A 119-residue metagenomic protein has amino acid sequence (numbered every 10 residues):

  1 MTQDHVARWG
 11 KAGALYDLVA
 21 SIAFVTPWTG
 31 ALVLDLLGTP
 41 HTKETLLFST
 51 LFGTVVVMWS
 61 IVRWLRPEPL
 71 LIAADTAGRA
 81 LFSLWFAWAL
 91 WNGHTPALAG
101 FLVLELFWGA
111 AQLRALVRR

Functional and structural regions predicted by a protein language model:
M1-D17: Cytosolic juxtamembrane helix and N-cap/initiation of the first transmembrane helix
M1-D4, I72, E105-F107: Helix-centric, low-specificity signal for extended rod-like, repetitive segments
M1-D4, T26-L46: Interfacial loop at the N-terminal end of multi-pass membrane proteins
L15-P27, K43-L65, A73-L84: Core segments of alpha-helical transmembrane spans in multipass integral membrane proteins
T29, G53, L84-A87, A99 (+1 more regions): Alpha-helical hydrophobic membrane-insertion segments
V55-W59, F101, E105-W108: Alpha-helical transmembrane segments of multi-pass membrane proteins
L65-A73, A77, L84-F101, L116-R119: Membrane-helix boundary connector in multi-pass membrane proteins
L106-R119: Membrane-water interface at the C-terminal end of transmembrane alpha helices
